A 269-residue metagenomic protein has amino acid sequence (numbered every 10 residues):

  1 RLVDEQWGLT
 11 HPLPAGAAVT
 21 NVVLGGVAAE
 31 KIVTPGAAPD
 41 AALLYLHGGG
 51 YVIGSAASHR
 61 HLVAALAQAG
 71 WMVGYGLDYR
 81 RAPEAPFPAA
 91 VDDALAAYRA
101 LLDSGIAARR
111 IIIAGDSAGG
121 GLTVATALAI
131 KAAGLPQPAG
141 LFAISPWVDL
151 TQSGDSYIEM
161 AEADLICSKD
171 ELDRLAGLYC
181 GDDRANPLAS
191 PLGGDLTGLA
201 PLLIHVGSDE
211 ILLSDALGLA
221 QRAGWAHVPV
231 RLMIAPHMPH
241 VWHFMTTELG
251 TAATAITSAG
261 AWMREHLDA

Functional and structural regions predicted by a protein language model:
R1-A37, A261-A269: A glycine/proline-hinged amphipathic helix-loop "lid/cap" segment that gates access to hydrophobic ligand pockets
D40-G49: Short beta-strand element of the alpha/beta-hydrolase
S55-A56, L62, Y75-R110, T246-A252: Catalytic nucleophile-loop/oxyanion-hole region of alpha/beta-hydrolase and closely related hydrolase-like folds
G115, G119, T123: Gly/Ala-rich beta-loop-alpha elbow adjacent to hydrolase catalytic centers
L128-R184: Hydrolase active-site cap/lid region
I204-V206: Short beta-strand/loop motif that positions the catalytic acidic residue of the alpha/beta-hydrolase fold
S208-L213: Acidic catalytic loop of the alpha/beta-hydrolase fold
G218, G224-A269: C-terminal catalytic histidine-bearing segment of alpha/beta-hydrolase fold enzymes
